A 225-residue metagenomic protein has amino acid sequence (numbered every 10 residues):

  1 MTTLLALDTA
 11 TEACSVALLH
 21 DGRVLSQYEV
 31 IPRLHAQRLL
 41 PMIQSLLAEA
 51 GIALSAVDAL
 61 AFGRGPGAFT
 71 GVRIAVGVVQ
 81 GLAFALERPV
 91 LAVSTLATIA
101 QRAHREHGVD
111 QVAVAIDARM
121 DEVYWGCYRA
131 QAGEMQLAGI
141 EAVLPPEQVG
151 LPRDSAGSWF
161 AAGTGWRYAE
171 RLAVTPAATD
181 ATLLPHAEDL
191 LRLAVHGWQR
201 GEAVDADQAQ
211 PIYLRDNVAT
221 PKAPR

Functional and structural regions predicted by a protein language model:
M1, R200-V204, R215, T220-R225: SAM-dependent methyltransferases
M1-R64: N-terminal beta-alpha supersecondary unit
D21-V24, V76-F84, A130-G133: A glycine- and small-aliphatic-rich helix-loop capping segment at beta-alpha/alpha-beta transitions that lines
R23, L34, P89-P185, Y213 (+2 more regions): Surface "functional belts" at beta-alpha junctions
L46-A50, A85, A103, L190-W198: Stable alpha-helical structural segments in soluble proteins, enriched in small hydrophobic residues
A61-T95: DPxDG-like acidic metal-binding loop motif
D180-I212: Glycine-rich phosphate-binding/hydrolytic loop that grips phosphoryl groups
